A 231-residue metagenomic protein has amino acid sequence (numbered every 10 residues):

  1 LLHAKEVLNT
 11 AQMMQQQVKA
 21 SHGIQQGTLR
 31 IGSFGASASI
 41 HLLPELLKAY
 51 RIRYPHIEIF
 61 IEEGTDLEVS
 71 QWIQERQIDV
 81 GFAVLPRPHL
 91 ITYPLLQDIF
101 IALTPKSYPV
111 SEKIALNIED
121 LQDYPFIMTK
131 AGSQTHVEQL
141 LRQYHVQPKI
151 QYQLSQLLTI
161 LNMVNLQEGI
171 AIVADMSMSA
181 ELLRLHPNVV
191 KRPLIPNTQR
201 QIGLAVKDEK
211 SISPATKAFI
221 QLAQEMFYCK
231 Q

Functional and structural regions predicted by a protein language model:
L1-A20: Alpha-helical "hinge/linker" immediately C-terminal to small N-terminal DNA-binding modules
L1-H3, L42, L46, V137 (+1 more regions): Short amphipathic alpha-helical coupling segments at ligand-binding clamshell hinges and other catalytic/signaling
G23, T92-F126: Flexible hinge/capping segments at coil-to-helix
Q26-P88, L154: Central regulatory/effector-binding core of bacterial HTH transcription factors
T65-V69, Q74, I78, G132-V190: Hydrophobic hinge/microswitch elements
H89-I99, K113, T159-D208: Beta-alpha-beta core module
S107-N117, P196-T198, E209-A215: Short helix-loop capping/hinge motifs at secondary-structure junctions, enriched in acidic/polar residues
V110, Y124-H145, S179, I212-T216 (+2 more regions): Secondary-structure junction motif
